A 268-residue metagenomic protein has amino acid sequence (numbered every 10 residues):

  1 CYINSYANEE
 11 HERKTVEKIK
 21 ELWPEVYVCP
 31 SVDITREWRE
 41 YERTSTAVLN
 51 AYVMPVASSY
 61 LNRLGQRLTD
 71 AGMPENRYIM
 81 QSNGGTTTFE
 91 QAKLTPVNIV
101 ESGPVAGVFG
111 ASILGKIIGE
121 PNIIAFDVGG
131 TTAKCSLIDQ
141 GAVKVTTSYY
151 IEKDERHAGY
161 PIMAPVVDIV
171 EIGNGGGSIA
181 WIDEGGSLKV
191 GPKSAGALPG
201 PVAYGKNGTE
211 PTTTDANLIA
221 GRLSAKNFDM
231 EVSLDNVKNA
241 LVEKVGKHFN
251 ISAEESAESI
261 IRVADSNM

Functional and structural regions predicted by a protein language model:
C1-M268: N-terminally biased helix-coil "hinge/interface" segments that flank
